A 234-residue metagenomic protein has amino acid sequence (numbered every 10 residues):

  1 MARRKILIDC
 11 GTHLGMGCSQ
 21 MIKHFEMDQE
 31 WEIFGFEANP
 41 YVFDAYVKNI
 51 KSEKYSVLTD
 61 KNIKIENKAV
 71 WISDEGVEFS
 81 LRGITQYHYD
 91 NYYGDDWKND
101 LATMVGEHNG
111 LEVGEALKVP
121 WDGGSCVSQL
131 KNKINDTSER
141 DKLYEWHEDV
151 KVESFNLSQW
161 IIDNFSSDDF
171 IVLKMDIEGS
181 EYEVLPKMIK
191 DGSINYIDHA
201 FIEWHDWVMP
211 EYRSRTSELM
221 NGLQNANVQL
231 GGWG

Functional and structural regions predicted by a protein language model:
M1-G234: Phosphate/nucleotide-binding beta-alpha loop and adjacent structural elements of enzyme active sites
